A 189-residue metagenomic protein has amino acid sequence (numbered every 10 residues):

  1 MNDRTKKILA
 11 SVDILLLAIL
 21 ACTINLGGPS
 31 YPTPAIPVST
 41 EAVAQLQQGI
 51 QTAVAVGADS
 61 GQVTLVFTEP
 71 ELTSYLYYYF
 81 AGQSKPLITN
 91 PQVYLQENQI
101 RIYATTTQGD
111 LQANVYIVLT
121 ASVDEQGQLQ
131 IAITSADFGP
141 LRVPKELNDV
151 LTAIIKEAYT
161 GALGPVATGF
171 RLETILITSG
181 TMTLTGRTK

Functional and structural regions predicted by a protein language model:
M1-L20: Sec-dependent bacterial lipoprotein signal peptides
C22-K189: Extracellular/lumenal and peripheral-membrane lipid-interaction modules
